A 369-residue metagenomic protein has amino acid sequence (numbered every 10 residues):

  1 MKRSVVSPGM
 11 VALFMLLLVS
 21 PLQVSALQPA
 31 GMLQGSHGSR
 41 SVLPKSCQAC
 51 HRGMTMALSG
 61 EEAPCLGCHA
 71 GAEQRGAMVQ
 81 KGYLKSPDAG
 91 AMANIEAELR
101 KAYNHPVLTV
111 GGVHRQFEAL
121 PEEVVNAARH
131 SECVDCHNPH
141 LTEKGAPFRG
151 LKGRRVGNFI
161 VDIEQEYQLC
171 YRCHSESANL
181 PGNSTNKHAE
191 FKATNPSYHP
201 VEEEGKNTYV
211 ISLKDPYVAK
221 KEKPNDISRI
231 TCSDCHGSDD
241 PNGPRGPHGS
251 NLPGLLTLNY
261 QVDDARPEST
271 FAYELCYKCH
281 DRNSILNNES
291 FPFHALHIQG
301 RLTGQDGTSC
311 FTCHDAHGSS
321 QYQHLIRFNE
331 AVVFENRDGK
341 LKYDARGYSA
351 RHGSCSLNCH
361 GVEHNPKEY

Functional and structural regions predicted by a protein language model:
M1-V5: Positively charged n-region of N-terminal signal peptides that target proteins for export
G9-P21: Bacterial N-terminal signal peptides
V24-Y369: Flexible linker/context regions in extracytoplasmic redox proteins
